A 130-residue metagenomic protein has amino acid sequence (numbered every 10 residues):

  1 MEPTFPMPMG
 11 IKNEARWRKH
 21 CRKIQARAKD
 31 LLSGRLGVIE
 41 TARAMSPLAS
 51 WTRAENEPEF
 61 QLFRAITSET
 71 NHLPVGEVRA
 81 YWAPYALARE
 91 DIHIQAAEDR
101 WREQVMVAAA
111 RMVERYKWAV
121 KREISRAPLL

Functional and structural regions predicted by a protein language model:
M1-L130: Acidic, Ser/Pro/Thr-rich low-complexity regulatory regions and the short amphipathic helical interaction modules they
